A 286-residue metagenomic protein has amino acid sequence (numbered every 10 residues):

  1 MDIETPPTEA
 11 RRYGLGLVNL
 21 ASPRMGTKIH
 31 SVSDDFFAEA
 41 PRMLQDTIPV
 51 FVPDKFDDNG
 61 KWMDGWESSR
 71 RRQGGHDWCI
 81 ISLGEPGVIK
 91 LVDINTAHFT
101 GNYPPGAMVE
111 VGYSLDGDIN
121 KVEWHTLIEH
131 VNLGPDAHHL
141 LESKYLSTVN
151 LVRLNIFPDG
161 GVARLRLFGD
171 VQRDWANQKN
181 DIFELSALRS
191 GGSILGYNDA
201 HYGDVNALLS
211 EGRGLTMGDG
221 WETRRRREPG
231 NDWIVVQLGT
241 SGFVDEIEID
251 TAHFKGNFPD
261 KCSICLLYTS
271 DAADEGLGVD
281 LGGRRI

Functional and structural regions predicted by a protein language model:
M1-W78, S82, T100, F168-G239 (+1 more regions): Disordered, acidic Ser/Thr/Pro-rich linker "stalks" and the adjacent N-terminal cap of the next globular domain
V88-H98, L154, V244-H253: A short beta-strand element within beta-rich, extracytoplasmic domains of secreted/secretory-pathway proteins
Y103-V111, P259-L266: Short, surface-exposed beta-strand/strand-loop-strand elements in extracellular ectodomains
S114-G117: Short loop/turn segments immediately following beta-strands, especially the blade-tip and inter-blade linker loops
I128-G160: Beta-sandwich interaction modules
G160-D170: Edge beta-strands of jelly-roll/beta-sandwich modules across compartments, strongly enriched in secreted/luminal
Y268-A273: Conserved small/polar residues in nucleotide/adenosyl-binding loops
D280-I286: Hydrophobic alpha-helical segments, chiefly the membrane-spanning helices and signal/signal-anchor peptides
